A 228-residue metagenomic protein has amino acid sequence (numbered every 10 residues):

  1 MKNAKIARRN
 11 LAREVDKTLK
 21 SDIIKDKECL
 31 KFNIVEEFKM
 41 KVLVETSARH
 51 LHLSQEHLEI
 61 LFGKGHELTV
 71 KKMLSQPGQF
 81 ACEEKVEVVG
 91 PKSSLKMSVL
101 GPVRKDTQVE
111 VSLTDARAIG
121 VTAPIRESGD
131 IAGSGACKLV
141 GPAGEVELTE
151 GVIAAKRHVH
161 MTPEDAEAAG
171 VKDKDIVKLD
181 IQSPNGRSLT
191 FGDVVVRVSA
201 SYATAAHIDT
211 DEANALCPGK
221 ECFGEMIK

Functional and structural regions predicted by a protein language model:
K5, K17-I23, K27, K31-E36: Short, positively charged and aromatic/hydrophobic N-terminal segments
R8-R9, R13: Basic polycationic patches enriched in arginine
E45-P91, K96-P142, E147-Q182, G192-G224: Short beta-strand-centered segments at strand-helix junctions
N185: Short Asp/Glu-rich motifs
S188-T190: Short coil-to-beta-strand transition motifs
M226-K228: Short beta-strand-to-coil "C-cap" segments at the C-terminal boundary of structured domains/repeats, marking
